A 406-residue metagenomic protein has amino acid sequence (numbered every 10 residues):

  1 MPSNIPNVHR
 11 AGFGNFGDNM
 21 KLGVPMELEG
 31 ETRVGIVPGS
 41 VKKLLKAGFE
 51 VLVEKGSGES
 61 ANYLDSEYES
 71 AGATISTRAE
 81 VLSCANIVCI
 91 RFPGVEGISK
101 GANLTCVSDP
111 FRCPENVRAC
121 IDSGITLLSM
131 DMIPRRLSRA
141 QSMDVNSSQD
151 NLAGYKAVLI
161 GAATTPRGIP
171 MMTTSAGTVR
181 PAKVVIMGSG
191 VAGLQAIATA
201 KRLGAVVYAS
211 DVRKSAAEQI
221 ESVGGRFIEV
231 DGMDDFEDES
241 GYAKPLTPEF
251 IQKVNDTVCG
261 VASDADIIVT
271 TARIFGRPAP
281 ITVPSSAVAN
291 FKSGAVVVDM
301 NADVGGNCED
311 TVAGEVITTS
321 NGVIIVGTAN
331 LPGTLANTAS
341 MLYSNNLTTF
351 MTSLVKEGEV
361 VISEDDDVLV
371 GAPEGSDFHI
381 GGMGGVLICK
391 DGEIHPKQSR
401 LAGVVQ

Functional and structural regions predicted by a protein language model:
P2, P6-K21, E27, V95-K183: Glycine/serine-rich phosphate-binding loop and adjoining beta1-alpha1 elements at the start of nucleotide-handling
I5, H9-A119, S123: An N-terminal-biased, well-structured beta-alpha scaffold segment characteristic of Rossmann-like dinucleotide-binding
V24-Y63, G168-V261: Glycine-rich phosphate/diphosphate-binding loop of Rossmann-like nucleotide-binding domains
E31-G35, E96-S99, C106, G241 (+2 more regions): Glycine/threonine-rich flexible loop motifs
G72-V81, P93, E239-I268, A272-S285 (+2 more regions): A structured beta-alpha segment of the ubiquitous adenosine-cofactor-binding alpha/beta core
C89-E115, N255-I267, P278-A295: Rossmann-fold NAD(P) dinucleotide-binding segment
F111-R139, R277-N330: Rossmann-fold NAD(P)-binding glycine/threonine-rich loop
L137-A176, A302, C308-V405: Adenosine-phosphate binding glycine-rich loop
